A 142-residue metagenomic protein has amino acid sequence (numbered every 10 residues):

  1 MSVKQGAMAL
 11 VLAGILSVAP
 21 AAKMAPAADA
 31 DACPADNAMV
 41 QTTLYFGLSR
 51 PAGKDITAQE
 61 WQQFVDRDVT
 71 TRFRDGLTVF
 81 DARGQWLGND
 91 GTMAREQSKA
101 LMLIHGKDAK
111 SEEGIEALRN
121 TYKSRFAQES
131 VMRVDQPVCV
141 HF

Functional and structural regions predicted by a protein language model:
M1-Q5: Positively charged n-region of N-terminal signal peptides that target proteins for export
M8-L12, L16: Hydrophobic helical h-region of N-terminal Sec-dependent signal peptides in bacterial secretory/periplasmic proteins
L16-K23: C-terminal segment of classical bacterial N-terminal signal peptides
M24-F80: N-terminal secretory signal peptides
D29-C33, V65-D66, G88-D90, A117-T121: Intrinsically disordered, low-complexity boundary segments flanking structured domains
F46-L48, D81-R83, H105-K107, P137: A mature extracytoplasmic/lumenal domain signature
T71-S98: Short, intrinsically disordered low-complexity segments
M93-F142: Helix-rich interaction surfaces within compact, conserved domain-sized segments that mediate assembly or partner
